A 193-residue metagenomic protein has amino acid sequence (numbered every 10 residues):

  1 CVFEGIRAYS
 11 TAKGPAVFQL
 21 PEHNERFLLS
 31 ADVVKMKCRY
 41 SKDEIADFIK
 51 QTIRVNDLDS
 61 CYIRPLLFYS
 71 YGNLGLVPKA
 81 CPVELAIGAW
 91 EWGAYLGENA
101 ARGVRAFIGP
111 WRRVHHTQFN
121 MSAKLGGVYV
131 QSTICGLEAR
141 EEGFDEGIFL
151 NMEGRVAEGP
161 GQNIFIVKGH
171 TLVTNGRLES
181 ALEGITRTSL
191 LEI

Functional and structural regions predicted by a protein language model:
C1-Q51, N73-I193: Helix-start/capping segments and mature chain N-termini
R54-C61: Short secondary-structure junctions
S70: Active-site loop/lid in soluble adenylation, ligation, and acyl-transfer enzymes
